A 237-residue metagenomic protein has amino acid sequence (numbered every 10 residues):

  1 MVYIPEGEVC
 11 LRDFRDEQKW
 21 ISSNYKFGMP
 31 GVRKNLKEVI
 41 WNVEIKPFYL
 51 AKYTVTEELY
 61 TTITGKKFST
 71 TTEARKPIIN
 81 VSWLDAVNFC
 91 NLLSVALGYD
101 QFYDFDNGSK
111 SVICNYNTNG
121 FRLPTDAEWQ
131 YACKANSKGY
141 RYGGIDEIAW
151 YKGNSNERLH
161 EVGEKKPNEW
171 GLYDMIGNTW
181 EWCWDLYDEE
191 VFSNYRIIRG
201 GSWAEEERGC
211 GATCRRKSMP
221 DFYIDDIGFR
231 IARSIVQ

Functional and structural regions predicted by a protein language model:
M1, Y25, K46, E58 (+4 more regions): Short non-domain terminal segments
M1-S69, A74-S94, I176-G177: A short glycine-rich, aromatic-capped structural motif
G7, G201-W203, S234-Q237: Short loop segments at secondary-structure junctions
C10, Q18, T72, W83-R216 (+1 more regions): Functional-site microenvironments in short loops/helix caps that host divalent-cation chemistry
W41, F48, K76, F121 (+3 more regions): Residue-level detector of short, conserved catalytic/binding motifs and their immediate flanks
D225-Q237: Short, structured beta-strand segments at or near domain termini in extracellular proteins/domains
